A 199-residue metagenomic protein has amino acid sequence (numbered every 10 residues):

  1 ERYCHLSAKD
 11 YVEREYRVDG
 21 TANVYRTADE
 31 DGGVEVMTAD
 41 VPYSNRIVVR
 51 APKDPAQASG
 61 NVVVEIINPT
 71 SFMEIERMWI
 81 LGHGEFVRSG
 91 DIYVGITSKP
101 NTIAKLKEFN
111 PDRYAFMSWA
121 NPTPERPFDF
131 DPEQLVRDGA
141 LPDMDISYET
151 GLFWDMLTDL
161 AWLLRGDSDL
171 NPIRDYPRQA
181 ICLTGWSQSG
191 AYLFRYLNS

Functional and structural regions predicted by a protein language model:
E1-I80, V87: Catalytic-loop region of hydrolases
Y11, A39-N45, E74-I75, P142-W162 (+1 more regions): Phosphate/oxyanion-binding active-site loops and adjacent basic polyanion-contact surfaces
Y16-R17, N61-E65, I92-T97, C182-G185: Structural recognition of the beta-strand scaffold that forms the well-ordered cores of secreted hydrolase catalytic
N23-Y25, N68-F72, Y93, K99-I103 (+1 more regions): Solvent-exposed loop/turn segments at secondary-structure junctions within structured extracellular/periplasmic domains
R50, E85, S89, L160-D167 (+1 more regions): Structured segments of extracytoplasmic/periplasmic soluble domains in secreted or envelope-associated proteins
Y93-L163, P172-I173: Cap/lid segment of the alpha/beta-hydrolase catalytic domain
R174-S187: Alpha/beta-hydrolase fold nucleophile elbow
L183-T184, G190-S199: Short glycine-enriched nucleophile-adjacent loop and the immediately C-terminal alpha-helix near the catalytic center
